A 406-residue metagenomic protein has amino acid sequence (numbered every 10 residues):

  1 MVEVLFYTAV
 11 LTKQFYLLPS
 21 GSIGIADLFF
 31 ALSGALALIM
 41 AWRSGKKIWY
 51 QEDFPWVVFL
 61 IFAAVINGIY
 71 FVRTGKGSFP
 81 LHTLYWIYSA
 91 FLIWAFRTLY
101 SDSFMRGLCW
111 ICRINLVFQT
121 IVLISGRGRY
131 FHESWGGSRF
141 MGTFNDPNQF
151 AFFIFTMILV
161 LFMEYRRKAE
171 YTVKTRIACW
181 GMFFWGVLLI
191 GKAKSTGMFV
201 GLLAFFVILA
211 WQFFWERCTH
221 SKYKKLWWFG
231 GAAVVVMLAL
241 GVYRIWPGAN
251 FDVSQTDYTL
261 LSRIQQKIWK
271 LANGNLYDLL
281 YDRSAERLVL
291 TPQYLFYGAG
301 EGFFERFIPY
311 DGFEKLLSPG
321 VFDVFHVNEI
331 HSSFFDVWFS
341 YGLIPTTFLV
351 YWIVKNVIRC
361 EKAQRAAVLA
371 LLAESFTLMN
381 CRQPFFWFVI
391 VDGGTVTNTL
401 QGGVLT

Functional and structural regions predicted by a protein language model:
M1-R43, F62-R73, V122-R127: N-terminal signal-anchor transmembrane segment
E3, Y7-T8, G181-F184, N328 (+4 more regions): Loop-to-helix entry and N-terminal half of a specific, functionally important transmembrane alpha helix in multi-pass
E52-V65, T74-L99: Aromatic-anchored transmembrane helix interface
M105-F131, N145-W215: Alpha-helical transmembrane segments of multi-pass inner-membrane proteins
L159, L202, F206-L209, A367-T406: Transmembrane alpha-helices of multi-pass inner-membrane enzymes
Y165, A169-T175, F214-C218, Y223 (+2 more regions): Hydrophobic transmembrane alpha-helices and their immediate junctions
F213-L271, V289-P292: A membrane-periplasm/extracellular boundary helix in multi-pass inner-membrane enzymes that assemble envelope glycans
L271-Y341: Long extracytoplasmic/lumenal interhelical loops at the membrane interface of multi-pass membrane proteins
